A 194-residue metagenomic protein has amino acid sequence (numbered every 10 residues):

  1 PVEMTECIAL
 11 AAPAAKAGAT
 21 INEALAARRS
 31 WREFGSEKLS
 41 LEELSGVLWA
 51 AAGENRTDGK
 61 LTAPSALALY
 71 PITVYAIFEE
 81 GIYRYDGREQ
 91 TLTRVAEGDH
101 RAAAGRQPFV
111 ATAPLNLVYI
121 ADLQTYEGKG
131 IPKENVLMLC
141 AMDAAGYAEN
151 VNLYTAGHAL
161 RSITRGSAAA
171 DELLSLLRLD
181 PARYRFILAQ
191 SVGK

Functional and structural regions predicted by a protein language model:
P1-A113: N-terminal amphipathic, basic helical "cap/leader" segment at the start of enzyme domains
P13, I120-D122, G193: Generic beta-structure capping elements
R28, V47, V74, L115-E127 (+1 more regions): Small-aliphatic-rich amphipathic alpha-helix that forms the alpha element of a beta-alpha
R29, T93-A96, A102-A104, N135-M142 (+1 more regions): Short, low-complexity, polar/charged sequence segments that are solvent-exposed and flexible
R178-K194: A glycine-rich helix N-cap at a beta->alpha junction
